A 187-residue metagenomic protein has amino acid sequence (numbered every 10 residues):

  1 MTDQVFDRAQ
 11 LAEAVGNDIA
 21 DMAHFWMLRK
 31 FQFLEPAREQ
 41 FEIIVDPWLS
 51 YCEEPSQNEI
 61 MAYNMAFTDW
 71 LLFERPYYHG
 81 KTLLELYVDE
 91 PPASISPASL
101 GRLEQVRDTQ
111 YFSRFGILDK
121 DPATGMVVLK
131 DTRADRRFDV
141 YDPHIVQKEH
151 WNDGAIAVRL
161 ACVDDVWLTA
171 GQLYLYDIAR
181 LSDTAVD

Functional and structural regions predicted by a protein language model:
M1-T124, R136, I145-E149, G154 (+1 more regions): Mixed-charge, low-complexity intrinsically disordered regions
V127-D131: SH3/SH3-like beta-barrel fold
T132-D142: Short, structured beta-strand/loop micro-motifs enriched in basic residues and often containing a Trp
